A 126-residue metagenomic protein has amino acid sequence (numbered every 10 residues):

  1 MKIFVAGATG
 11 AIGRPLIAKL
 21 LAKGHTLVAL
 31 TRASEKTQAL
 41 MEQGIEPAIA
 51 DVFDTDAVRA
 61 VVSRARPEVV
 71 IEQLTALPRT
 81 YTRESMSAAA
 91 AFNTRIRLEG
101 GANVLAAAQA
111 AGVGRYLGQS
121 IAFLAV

Functional and structural regions predicted by a protein language model:
I3-H25: N-terminal Rossmann NAD(P)H-binding glycine-rich loop of SDR-like oxidoreductase domains
I3-V5, V70-I71, Y116: Conserved hydrophobic beta-strands of the Rossmann-like cofactor-binding core in SDR/related NAD(P)H-dependent
F4, V28, A48: Conserved beta-strand positions in the Rossmann-like core of class I SAM-dependent methyltransferases
H25-R32: Conserved glycine-rich Rossmann-like NAD(P)H-binding loop of the short-chain dehydrogenase/reductase
S34-N103: NAD(P)H-binding glycine-rich loop region in Rossmannoid oxidoreductase-like domains and their noncatalytic homologs
L74, G114-I121: Active-site beta-alpha turn of Rossmann-fold NAD(P)-dependent dehydrogenases/reductases
R79, G118-V126: Conserved catalytic-site region of short-chain dehydrogenase/reductase
N103-G114: A short helix-coil junction within the Rossmann-fold of NAD(P)-dependent oxidoreductases
